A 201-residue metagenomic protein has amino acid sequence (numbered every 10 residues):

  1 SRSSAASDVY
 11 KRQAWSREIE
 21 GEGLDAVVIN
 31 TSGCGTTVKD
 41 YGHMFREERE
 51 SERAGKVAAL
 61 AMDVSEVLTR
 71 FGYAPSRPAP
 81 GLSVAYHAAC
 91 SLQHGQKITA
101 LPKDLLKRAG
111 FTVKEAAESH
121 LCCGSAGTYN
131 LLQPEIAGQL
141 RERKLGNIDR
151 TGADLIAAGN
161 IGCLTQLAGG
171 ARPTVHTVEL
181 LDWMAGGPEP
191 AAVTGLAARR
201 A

Functional and structural regions predicted by a protein language model:
S1, V28-I29, A158: Short beta-strand scaffold positions
S1-A6, Y10: Single conserved hydrophobic/aromatic residue that forms the stacking wall/gate of nucleotide- or nucleobase-binding
Q13, E20-L24, R70-A85, Q93 (+2 more regions): Iron-sulfur (Fe-S) cluster-binding modules
E18-E66: Helix-enriched interaction subdomains in cytosolic or periplasmic regions, typified by TIR/SEFIR signaling/NADase cores
S32, E66, A89-S91, E118-S119: Histidine- and/or cysteine-centered catalytic micro-motif in compact active-site loops
C34, C90, C122-C123, C163: Short cysteine clusters
T128-P134: Acyltransferase/transacylase module recognition
